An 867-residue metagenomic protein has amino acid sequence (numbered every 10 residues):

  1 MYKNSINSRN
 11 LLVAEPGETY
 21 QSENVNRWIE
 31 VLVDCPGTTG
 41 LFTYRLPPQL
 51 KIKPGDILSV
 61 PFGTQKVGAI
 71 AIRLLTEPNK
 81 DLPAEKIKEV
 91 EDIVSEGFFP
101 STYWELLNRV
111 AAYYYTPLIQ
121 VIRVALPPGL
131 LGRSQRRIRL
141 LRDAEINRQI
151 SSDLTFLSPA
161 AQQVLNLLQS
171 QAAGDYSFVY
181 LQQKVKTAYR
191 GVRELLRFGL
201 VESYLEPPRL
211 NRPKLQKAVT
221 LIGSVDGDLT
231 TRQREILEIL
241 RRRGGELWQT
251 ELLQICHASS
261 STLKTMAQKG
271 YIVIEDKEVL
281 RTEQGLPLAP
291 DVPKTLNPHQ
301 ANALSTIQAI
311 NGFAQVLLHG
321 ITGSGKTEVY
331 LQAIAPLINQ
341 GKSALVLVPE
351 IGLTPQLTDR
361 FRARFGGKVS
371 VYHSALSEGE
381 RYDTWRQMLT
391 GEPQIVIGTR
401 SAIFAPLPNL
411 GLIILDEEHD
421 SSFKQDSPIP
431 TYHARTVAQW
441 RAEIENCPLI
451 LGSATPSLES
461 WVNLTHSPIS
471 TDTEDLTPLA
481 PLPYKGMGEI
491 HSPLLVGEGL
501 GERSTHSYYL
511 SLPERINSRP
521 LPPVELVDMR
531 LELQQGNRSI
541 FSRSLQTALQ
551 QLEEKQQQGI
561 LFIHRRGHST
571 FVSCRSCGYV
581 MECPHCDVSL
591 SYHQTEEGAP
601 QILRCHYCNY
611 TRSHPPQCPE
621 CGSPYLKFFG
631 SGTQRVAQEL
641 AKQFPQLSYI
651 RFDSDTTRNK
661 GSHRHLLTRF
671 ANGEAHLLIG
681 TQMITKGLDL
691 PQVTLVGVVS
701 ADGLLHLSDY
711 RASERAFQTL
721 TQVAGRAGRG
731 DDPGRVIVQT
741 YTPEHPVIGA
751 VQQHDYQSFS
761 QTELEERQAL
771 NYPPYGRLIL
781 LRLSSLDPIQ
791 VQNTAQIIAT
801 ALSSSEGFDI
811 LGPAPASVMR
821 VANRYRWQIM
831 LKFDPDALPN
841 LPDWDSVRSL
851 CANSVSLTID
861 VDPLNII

Functional and structural regions predicted by a protein language model:
M1-V437, E443-S453, S460, H466-S470 (+6 more regions): Accessory, non-ATPase domains that flank or precede helicase/AAA+ motor cores in DNA-metabolism machines
N10-A14, L479-P481, V496: Short acidic, low-complexity intrinsically disordered linear motifs used for protein-protein interactions
D291-N297, A301, S305, G312-E474 (+6 more regions): Inter-lobe coupling/hinge segments of SF2-like helicase ATPases
T327, K485-G488, G497-G499: Glycine-biased, low-complexity coil/linker segments
Q790-N793, P839-L841: Solvent-exposed, non-transmembrane alpha-helical starts
G807-D809, A822-Y825, A837: Nucleotide-binding motor/catalytic cores of P-loop/tubulin-like NTPases across gene-expression machines
G812-A822, T858-I867: Short proline/glycine- and acidic-rich turn/helix-capping motifs at secondary-structure junctions
